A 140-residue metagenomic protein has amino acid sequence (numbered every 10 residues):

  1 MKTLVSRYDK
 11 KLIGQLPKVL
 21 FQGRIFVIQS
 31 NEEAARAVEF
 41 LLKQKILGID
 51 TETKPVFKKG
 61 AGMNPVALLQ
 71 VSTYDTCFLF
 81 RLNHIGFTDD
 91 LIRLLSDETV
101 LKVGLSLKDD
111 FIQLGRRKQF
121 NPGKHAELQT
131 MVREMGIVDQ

Functional and structural regions predicted by a protein language model:
M1-L47, R117, L128: N-terminal accessory regions of nucleic-acid-interacting proteins
A34-A35, T88-D89, D110-I112: Short, well-ordered alpha-helical microsegments
L41, I46-G60: Short acidic, Gly/Ser-rich segments with clustered Asp/Glu that frequently serve as metal-coordination loops in enzyme
I49-T51, F80-N83, G104-L107: Short His-Asn-centered micro-motif
D50, L69, V103, E127: A residue-level signal for conserved active-site and pocket-lining positions in enzyme catalytic cores
F57-D75: A short alpha/beta connector and helix-capping loop motif
Q70-Y74, K108-Q140: Metal-dependent phosphoesterase core characteristic of DEDDh/y 3'-5' exonuclease domains
D97-K102: Short active-site oxyanion
